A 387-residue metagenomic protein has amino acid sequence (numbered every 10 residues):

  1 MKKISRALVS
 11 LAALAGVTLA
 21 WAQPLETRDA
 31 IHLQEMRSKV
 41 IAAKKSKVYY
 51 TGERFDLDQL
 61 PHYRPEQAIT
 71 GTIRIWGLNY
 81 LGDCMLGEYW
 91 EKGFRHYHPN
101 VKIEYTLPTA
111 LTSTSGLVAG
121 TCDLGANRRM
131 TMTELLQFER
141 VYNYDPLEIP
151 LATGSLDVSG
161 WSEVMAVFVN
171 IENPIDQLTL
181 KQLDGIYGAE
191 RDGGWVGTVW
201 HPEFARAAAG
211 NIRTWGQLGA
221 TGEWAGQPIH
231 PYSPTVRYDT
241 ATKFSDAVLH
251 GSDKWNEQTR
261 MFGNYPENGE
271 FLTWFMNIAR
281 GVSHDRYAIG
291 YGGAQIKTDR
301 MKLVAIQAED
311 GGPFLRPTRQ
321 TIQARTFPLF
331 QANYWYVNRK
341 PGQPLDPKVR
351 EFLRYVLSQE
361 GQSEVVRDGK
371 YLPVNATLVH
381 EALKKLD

Functional and structural regions predicted by a protein language model:
M1-V9: Bacterial N-terminal signal peptides that target proteins for export
I4-S5, T18, Q23-T27: N-terminal intrinsically disordered, low-complexity tails enriched in polar/charged
V9-T18: Bacterial N-terminal signal peptides
Q23-D387: Flexible loop/hinge segments at secondary-structure junctions
